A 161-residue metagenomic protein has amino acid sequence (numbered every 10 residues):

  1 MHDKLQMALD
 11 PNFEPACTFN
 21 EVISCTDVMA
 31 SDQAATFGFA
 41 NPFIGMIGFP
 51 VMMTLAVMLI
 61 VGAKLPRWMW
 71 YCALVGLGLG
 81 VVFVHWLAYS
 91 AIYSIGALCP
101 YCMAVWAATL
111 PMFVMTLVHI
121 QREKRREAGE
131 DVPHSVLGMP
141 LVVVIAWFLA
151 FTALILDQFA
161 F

Functional and structural regions predicted by a protein language model:
L5-A40: Extracytosolic (periplasmic/ER-lumenal) interhelical loops and adjacent juxtamembrane/interface segments of multi-pass
M29-V51, L98-L110: Membrane-interface loop-to-helix entry segments
F39-K64, L79, F83: Hydrophobic alpha-helical transmembrane segments
I47-M53, V105-R122, W147-A150: Hydrophobic cores of alpha-helical transmembrane segments in multi-pass inner/ER membrane proteins, independent
M52, W68-S90: Small-polar-interrupted transmembrane alpha-helices in polytopic inner-membrane proteins
A88-P100: Membrane-interface helix caps and helix-loop-helix hairpins in membrane proteins
R122-G138: Membrane-interfacial, low-structure loops and terminal tails that flank and connect transmembrane helices in multi-pass
T152-F161: Juxtamembrane boundary at the C-terminal end of a transmembrane helix
